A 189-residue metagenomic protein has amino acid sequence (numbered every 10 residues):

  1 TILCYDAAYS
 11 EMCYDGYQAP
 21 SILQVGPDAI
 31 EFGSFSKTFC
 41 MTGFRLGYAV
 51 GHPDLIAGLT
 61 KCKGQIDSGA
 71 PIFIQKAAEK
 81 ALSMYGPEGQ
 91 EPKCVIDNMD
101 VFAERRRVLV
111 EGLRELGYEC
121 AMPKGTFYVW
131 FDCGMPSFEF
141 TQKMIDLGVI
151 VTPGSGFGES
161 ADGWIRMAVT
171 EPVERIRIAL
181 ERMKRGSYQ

Functional and structural regions predicted by a protein language model:
T1-Q189: PLP-dependent class I/II
